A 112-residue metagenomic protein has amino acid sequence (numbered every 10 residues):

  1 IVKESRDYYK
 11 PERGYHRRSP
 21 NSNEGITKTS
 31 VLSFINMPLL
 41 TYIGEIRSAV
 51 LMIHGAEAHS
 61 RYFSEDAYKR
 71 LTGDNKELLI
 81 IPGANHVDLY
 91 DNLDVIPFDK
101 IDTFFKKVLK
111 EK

Functional and structural regions predicted by a protein language model:
I1-V31, M37-L40: Accessory cap/linker subdomain of secreted extracellular hydrolases
F34-P38, H54-E65: Conserved alpha/beta-hydrolase "acid-adjacent" motif
I43-R47, R70-G73: Short, conserved loop/helix-junction motifs that constitute active-site signature segments in enzyme catalytic cores
I46, M52-H54: Short beta-strand/loop motif that positions the catalytic acidic residue of the alpha/beta-hydrolase fold
V50, K76: Hydrophobic anchor at the start of a short beta-strand that flanks the dinucleotide cofactor-binding loop
E65-Y68, L93-V95: Short, glycine/charged-enriched secondary-structure capping and boundary segments
L78-I80: Conserved beta-strand scaffold positions in the cores of enzyme catalytic domains, especially in NTP/NDP-utilizing
P82-K112: Catalytic active-site module of serine/aspartate enzymes centered on a nucleophile-bearing elbow/loop
